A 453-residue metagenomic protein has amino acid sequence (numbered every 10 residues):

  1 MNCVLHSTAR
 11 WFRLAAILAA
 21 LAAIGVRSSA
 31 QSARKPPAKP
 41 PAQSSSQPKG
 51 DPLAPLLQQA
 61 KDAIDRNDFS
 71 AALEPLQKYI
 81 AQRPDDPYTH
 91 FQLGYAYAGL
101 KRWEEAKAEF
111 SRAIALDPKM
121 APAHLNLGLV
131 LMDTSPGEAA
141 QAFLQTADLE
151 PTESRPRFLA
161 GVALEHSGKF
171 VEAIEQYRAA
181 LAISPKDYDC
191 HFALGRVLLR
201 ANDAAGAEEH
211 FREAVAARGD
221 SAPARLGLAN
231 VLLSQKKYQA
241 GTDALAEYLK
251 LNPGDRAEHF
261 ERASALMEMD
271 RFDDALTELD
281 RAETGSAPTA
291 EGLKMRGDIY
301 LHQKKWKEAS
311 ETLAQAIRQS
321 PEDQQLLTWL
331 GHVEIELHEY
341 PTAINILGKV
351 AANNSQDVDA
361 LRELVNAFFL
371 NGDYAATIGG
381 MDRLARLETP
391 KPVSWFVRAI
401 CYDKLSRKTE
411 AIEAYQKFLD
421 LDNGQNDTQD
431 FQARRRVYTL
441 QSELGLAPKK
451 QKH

Functional and structural regions predicted by a protein language model:
A33-G50, I412-H453: Terminal, low-structured helical/coil segments at or just beyond the last alpha-helical repeat
P52-D85, Y95, G99, L129-M132 (+2 more regions): Alpha-helical segment of the N-proximal tetratricopeptide repeat
L53, P87-Y88, A121-P122, S154-R155 (+8 more regions): Helix-start (N-cap) detector for alpha-helical repeat units in TPR-like alpha-solenoids, especially tetratricopeptide
I64, F91, A98, L125 (+11 more regions): Position-specific recognition of the canonical hydrophobic site in helix A of tetratricopeptide repeat
D65-E74, G99-R112, L131-Q145, H166-A179 (+7 more regions): Structural signature of tandem alpha-helical TPR/SEL1-like repeats, specifically the intra-repeat loop/turn
Q82, L116, L149, I183 (+8 more regions): Structural marker of alpha-solenoid helical repeat scaffolds
